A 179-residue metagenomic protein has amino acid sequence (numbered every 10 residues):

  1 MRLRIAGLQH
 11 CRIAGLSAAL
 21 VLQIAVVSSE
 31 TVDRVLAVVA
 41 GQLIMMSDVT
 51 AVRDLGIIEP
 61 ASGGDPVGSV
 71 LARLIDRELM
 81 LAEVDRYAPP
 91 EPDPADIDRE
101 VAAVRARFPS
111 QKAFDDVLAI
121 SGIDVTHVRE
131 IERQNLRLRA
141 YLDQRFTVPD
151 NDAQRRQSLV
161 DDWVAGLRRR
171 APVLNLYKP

Functional and structural regions predicted by a protein language model:
M1-Q9: N-terminal secretory signal peptides that target proteins for export/translocation
A6-G7, L20, Y141: Intrinsic low-complexity/disordered segments
R12-Q23: Bacterial N-terminal signal peptides
S29-N135, R139: N-terminal targeting/tethering segments
R99, D115, R137-P179: A C-terminal, polar beta->alpha supersecondary segment
